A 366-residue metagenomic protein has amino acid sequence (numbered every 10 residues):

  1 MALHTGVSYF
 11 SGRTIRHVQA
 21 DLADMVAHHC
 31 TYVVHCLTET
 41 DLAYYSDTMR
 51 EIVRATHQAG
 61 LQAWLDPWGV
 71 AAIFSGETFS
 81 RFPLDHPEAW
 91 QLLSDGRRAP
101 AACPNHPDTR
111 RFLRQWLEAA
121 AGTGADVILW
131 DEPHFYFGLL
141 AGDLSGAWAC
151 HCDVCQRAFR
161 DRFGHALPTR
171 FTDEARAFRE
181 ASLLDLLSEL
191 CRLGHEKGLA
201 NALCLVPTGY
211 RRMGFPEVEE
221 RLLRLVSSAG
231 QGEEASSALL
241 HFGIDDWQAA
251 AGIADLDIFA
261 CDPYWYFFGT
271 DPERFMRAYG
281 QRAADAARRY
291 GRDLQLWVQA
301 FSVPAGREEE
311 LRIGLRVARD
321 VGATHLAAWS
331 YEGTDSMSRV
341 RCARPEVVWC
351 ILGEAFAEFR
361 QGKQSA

Functional and structural regions predicted by a protein language model:
L3-Y9, V33-H35, A63-P67, I128-W130 (+4 more regions): Hydrophobic faces of well-ordered beta-strands that scaffold small-molecule active sites in alpha/beta enzyme cores
S8-G12, T38-T40, W68-A72, P133-F135 (+4 more regions): Active-site beta-loop-alpha junctions enriched in small/polar residues
S11-L42, A119-V127, A250-F259, V317-L326: Catalytic domains of carbohydrate-active enzymes, especially glycoside hydrolases
D21-L84, F171-G194: Aromatic-lined substrate-binding rim segments of carbohydrate-active enzymes
Q62-T123, F159-R176, S188, G214-F242: Active-site-adjacent "subsite" loops/lids of carbohydrate-active enzymes
W64, G164-A305, G314: Glycoside hydrolase catalytic-domain groove-lining segments
W130-F171, T208-P216: Active-site-proximal loop/short-helix segments that contain or immediately flank catalytic acid/base residue(s)
L256, C261-T270, Q295-Q364: Substrate-binding cleft of secreted/luminal carbohydrate-active enzymes
